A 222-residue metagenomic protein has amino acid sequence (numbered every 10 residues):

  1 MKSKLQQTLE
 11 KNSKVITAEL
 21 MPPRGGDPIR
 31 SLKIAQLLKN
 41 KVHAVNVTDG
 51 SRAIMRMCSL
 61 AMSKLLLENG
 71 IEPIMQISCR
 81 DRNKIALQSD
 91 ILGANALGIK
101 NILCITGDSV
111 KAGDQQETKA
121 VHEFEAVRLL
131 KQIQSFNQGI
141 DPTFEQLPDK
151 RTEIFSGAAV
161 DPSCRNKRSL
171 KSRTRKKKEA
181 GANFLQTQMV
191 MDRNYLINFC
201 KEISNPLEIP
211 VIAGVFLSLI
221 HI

Functional and structural regions predicted by a protein language model:
M1-T17, P142-R151: N-terminal amphipathic alpha-helix/helix-capping segment at the start of soluble metabolic enzymes
S3-L5, P28-L37, S51-I71: Glycine-rich, positively charged N-terminal anion/phosphate-binding segment
I16-I29, I74-I85, F155-S169: Active-site mouth loops of central-metabolism enzymes
I16-L20, V45-V47, P73-I77, I102-C104 (+3 more regions): Hydrophobic faces of well-ordered beta-strands that scaffold small-molecule active sites in alpha/beta enzyme cores
I29-A44, L92-L97, T118-G157, D161-N183: Alpha/beta enzyme core
I54-K64, K84-A86, K111-L129, K167 (+1 more regions): Active-site-adjacent beta->alpha loops and helix N-cap segments on the catalytic face of soluble alpha/beta enzymes
R56-M75, E123-R151, F199-V215: Alpha-helix-loop-beta-strand connector modules within alpha/beta enzyme cores
H221-I222: Conserved small/polar residues in nucleotide/adenosyl-binding loops
